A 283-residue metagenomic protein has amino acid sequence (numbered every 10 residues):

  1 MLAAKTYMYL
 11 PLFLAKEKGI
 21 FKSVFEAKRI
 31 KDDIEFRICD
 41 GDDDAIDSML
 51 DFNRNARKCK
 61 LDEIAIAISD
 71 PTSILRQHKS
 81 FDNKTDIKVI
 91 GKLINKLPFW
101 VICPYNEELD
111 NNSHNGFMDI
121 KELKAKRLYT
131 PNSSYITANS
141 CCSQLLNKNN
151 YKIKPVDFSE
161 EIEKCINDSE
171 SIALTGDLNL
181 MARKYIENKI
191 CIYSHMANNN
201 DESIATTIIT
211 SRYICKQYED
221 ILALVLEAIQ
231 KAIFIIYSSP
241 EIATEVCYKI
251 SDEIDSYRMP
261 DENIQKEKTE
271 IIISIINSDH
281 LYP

Functional and structural regions predicted by a protein language model:
M1-V156, C165, E170-G176, Y193-M196 (+1 more regions): Short, glycine-/small- and polar/acidic-enriched structural segments that line small-molecule recognition paths
K5, I94, S134-Y135, N139 (+5 more regions): Solvent-exposed, acidic/flexible segments
S80-F81, I186-N188: Residue-level signal for well-ordered alpha-helical positions
W100-I102, T207-T210, I214-C215: Short glycine- and hydrophobic/aromatic-rich loop-to-beta-strand nucleating segment in the catalytic cores
D157, G176-L178, T210-R212, L226: Short, structured patches in soluble enzyme cores that scaffold and shape functional sites
S159-E161: Short coil-to-beta transitions that initiate beta-strands within beta-rich domains
N199-S211, L226-Q230: Active-site-proximal catalytic alpha-helix in oxidoreductases
Y218-P283: Secondary-structure end/capping motifs
